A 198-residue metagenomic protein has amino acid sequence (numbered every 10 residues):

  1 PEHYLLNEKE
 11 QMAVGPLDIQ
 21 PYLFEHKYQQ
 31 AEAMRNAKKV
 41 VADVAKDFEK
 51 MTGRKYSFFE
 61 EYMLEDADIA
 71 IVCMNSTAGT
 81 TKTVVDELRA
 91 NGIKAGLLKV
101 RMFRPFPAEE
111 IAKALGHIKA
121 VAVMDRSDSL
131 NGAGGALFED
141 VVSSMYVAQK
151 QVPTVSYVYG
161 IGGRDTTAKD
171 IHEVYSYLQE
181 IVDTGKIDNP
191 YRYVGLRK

Functional and structural regions predicted by a protein language model:
P1-E10, H117-A122, D128, G132-F138: Terminal amphipathic helices with adjacent charged low-complexity linkers/tails
P1-E60: Conformationally flexible catalytic loops at phosphate/diphosphate-handling active centers
V40-Y56, C73-T81, V100-P107: A general structural motif
D43, M51, T83-L97, Y146-V147: Short helix-loop-beta junction
F58, E65-I93, F106-K113: Redox- and metal-dependent alpha/beta enzyme cores, enriched for Fe-S-associated oxidoreductases and cofactor-handling
R104-E110, R164-A168: Structural motif
D125-K198: Peripheral docking tails and interdomain loops at the edges of cofactor- or intermediate-handling domains
